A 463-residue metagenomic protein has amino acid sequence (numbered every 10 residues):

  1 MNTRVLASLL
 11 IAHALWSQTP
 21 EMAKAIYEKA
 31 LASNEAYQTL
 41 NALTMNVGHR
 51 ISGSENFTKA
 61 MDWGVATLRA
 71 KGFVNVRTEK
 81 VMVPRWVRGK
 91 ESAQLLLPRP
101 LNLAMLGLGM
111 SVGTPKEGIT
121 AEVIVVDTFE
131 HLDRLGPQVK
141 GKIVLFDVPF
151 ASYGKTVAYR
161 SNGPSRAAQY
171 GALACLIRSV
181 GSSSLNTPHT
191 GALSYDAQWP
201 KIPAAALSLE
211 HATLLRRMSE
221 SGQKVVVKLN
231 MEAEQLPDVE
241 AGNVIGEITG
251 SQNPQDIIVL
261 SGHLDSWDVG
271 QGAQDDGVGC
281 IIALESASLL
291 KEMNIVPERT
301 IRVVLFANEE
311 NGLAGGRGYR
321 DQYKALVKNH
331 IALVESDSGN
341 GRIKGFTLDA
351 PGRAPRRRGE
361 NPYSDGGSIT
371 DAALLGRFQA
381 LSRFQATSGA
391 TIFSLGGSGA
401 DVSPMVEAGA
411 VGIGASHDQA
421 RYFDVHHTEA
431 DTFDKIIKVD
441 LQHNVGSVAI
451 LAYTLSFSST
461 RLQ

Functional and structural regions predicted by a protein language model:
S8-S17: Hydrophobic h-region of N-terminal signal peptides that target proteins for export in Gram-negative bacteria
P20-A23, L97, N102-G136, L193-A273 (+3 more regions): Soluble metallo-hydrolase cores and metallopeptidase-like ectodomains found primarily in the secretory/periplasmic
P20-S54, L185-A192, D265, D337-G341 (+1 more regions): N-terminal capping segment at the start of a domain
A23-L31, M45-E55, S92, M110 (+10 more regions): Second-shell loop/turn segments in exported
N41, M45-I143, V148-F150: Noncatalytic luminal/extracellular "stalk/propeptide" segments of secretory-pathway proteins
L68-R69, V244, L260-L313, V448: Alpha-helical metal-binding/catalytic segments enriched in His/Glu/Asp
P100, K116, I202-L207, A212-T213 (+3 more regions): Metal-dependent peptidase/peptidase-like ectodomains
S288, E292, Y422-Q463: His/Asp/Glu-rich mid-to-C-terminal helical/loop segments that flank catalytic regions of hydrolases
